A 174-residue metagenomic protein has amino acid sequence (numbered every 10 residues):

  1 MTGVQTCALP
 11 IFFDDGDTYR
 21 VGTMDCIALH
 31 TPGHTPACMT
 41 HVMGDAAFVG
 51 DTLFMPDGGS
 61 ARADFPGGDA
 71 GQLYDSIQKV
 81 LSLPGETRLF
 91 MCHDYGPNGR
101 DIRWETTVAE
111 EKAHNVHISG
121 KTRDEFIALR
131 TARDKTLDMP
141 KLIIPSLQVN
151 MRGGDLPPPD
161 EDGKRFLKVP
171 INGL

Functional and structural regions predicted by a protein language model:
M1-L9: Short, small-residue-biased leader/transition segments that mark boundaries at the very start of proteins
V4, F48-V49, R103: Generic alpha-helical secondary structure signal
A8, D15, G59-A61, W104 (+2 more regions): Glycine-rich, flexible loop/turn motifs
P10-D94: Catalytic core of the metallo-beta-lactamase
D75-R88, Y95-L174: Accessory terminal helices/loops
